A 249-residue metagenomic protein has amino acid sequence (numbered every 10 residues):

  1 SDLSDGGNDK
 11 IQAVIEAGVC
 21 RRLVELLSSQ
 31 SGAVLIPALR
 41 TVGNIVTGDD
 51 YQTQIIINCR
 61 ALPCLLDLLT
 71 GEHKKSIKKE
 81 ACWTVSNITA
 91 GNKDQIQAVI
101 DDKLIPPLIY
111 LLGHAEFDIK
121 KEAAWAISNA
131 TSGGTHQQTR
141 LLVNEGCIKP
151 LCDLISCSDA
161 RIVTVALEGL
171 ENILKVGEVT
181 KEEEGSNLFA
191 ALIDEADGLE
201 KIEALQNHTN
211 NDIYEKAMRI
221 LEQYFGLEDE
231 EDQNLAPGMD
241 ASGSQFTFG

Functional and structural regions predicted by a protein language model:
S1-D5, E16, S28-T47, N58-C59 (+7 more regions): Alpha-helical solenoid repeats of the armadillo/HEAT superfamily in eukaryotic scaffolding/adaptor proteins
G7-N8, D49-D50, L66, N92-K93 (+2 more regions): Residue-level detector of alpha-helix boundaries and kinks
D9, I15-E16, R21, N58 (+4 more regions): Matrix-facing interhelical linker segments
D9-Q12, Y51-Q54, D94-Q97, R140: Recurring C-terminal helix/loop segment of individual leucine-rich repeat
R22-V24, C64-L66, P107-I109, P150-C152 (+1 more regions): Buried hydrophobic core positions in alpha-solenoid tandem helical repeats
N144, I148, C152-C157, F246-G249: Long alpha-helical HEAT/HEAT-like repeat alpha-solenoid scaffolds in very large eukaryotic proteins, especially those
E231-G249: Eukaryotic intrinsically disordered, low-complexity regulatory tails and linkers enriched in charged/polar residues
